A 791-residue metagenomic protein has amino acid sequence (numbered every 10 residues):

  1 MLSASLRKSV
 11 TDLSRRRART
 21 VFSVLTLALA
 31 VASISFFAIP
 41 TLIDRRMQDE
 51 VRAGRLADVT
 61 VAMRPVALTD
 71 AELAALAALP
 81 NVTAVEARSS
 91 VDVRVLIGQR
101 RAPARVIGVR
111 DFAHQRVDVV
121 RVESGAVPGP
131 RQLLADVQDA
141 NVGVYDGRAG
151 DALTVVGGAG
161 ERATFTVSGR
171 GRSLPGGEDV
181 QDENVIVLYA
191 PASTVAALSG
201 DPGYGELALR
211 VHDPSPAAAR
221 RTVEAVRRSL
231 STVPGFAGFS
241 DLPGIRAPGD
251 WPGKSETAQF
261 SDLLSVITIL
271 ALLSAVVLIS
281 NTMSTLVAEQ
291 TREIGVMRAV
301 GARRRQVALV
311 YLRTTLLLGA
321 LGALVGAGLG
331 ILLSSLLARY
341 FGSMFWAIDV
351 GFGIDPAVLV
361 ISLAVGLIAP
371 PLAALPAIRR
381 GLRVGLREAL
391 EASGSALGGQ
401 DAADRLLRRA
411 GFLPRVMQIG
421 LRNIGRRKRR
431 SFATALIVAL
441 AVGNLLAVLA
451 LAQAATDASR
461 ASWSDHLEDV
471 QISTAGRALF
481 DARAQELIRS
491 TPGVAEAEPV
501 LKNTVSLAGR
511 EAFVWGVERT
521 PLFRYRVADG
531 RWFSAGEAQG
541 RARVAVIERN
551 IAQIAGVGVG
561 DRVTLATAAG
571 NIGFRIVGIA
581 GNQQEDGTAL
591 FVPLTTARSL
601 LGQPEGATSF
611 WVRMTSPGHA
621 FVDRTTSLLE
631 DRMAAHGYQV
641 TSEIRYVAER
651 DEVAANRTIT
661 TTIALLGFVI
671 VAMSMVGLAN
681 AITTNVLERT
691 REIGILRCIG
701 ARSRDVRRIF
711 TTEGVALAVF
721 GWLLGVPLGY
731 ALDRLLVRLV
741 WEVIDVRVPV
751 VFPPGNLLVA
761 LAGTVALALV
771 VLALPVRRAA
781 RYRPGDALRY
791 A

Functional and structural regions predicted by a protein language model:
M1-S33, W251, L312, L316 (+5 more regions): N-terminal Sec/SRP start-transfer signal
L2-V10, R15-S23, L27, V31-L273 (+5 more regions): Membrane transport/envelope proteins' first extracytoplasmic loop
R16, V277-G319, G677-A718: Interfacial "coupling" helices/loops that link adjacent transmembrane helices in transporter permeases
T20-V21, L29-L56, D70, S284 (+4 more regions): Alpha-helical transmembrane segments
V51-E72, P414-A535, V546-R549, D561 (+2 more regions): Juxtamembrane segments of multi-pass membrane proteins
V276, S280-M283, L316-I348, A357-R383 (+3 more regions): Small-residue-rich transmembrane alpha-helices
R383-D401, R778-A791: Short cytosolic juxtamembrane segments of multi-pass membrane proteins
P499, S599, T608-R613, L628 (+5 more regions): C-terminal transmembrane helical bundles of large multi-pass transporters and their helix-start/helix-kink determinants
